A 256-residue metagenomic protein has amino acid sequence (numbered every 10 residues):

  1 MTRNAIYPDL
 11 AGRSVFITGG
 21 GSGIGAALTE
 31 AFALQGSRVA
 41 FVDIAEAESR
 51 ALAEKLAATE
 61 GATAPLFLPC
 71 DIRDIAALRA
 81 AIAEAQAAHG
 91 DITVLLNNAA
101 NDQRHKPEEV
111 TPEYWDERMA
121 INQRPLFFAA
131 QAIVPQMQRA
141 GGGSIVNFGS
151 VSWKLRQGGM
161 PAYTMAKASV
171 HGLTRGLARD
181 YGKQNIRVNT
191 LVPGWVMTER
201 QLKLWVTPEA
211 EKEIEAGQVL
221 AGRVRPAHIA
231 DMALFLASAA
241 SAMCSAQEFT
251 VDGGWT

Functional and structural regions predicted by a protein language model:
T2-Y7, L155, L234, S245-T256: Short C-terminal tail/terminal secondary-structure segment of NAD(P)H-dependent dehydrogenase/reductase domains
L96, G182, R187, C244-A246: Short, small/polar-rich loop/turn modules that mediate ligand/substrate recognition or access, typified
K106-D116, I214: Substrate-binding pocket helix/loop in short-chain dehydrogenase/reductase
F127-A130, R223-V251: C-terminal substrate-recognition "lid" of short-chain dehydrogenase/reductases
A130, A166, T174: Active-site helix of classical SDR
P135, R179-K183, A242: Alpha-helical segment proximal to the catalytic Tyr-Lys
S150: Residue(s) in the substrate-gating loop at a strand-loop-helix junction that position the organic substrate next
